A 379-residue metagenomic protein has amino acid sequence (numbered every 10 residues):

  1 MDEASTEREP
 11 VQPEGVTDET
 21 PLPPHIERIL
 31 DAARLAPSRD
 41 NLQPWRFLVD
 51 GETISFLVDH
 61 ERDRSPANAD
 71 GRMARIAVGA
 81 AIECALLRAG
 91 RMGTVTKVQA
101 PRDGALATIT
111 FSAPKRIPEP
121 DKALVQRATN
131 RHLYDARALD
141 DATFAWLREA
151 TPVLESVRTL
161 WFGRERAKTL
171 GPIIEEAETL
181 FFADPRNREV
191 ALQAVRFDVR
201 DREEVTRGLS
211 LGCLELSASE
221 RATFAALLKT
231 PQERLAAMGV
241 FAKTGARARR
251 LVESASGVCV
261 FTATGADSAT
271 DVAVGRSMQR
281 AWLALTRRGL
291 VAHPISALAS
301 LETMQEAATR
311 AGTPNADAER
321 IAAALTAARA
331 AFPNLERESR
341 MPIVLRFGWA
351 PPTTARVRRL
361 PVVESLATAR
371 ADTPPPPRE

Functional and structural regions predicted by a protein language model:
M1-E379: Acidic, surface-exposed loops and disordered segments
